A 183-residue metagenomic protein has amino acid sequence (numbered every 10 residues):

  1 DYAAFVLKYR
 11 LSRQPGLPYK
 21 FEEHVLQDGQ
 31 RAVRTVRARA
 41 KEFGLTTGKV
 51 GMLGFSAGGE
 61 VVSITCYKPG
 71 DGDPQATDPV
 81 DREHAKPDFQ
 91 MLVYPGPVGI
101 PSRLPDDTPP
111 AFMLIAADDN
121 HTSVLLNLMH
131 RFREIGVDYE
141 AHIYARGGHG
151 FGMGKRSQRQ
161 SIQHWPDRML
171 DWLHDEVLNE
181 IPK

Functional and structural regions predicted by a protein language model:
D1-A4, L128-F132: Hydrophobic alpha-helical packing residues
D1-F43, G148-S161: Serine-hydrolase catalytic machinery in alpha/beta-hydrolase-like enzymes
L7, V93, H142: The conserved SAM/SAH-binding core of class I Rossmann-like methyltransferase domains, concentrating on the hydrophobic
H24, D28-R31, T35, E60-I64 (+3 more regions): Extracytoplasmic/secreted proteins, especially bacterial periplasmic and envelope-associated proteins
Q27-D107: Primarily recognizes the serine-hydrolase "nucleophile elbow" in alpha/beta-hydrolase and SGNH/GDSL folds
F112-I115: Short beta-strand/loop motif that positions the catalytic acidic residue of the alpha/beta-hydrolase fold
A117-S123: Acidic catalytic loop of the alpha/beta-hydrolase fold
R133, V137-K183: C-terminal catalytic histidine-bearing segment of alpha/beta-hydrolase fold enzymes
